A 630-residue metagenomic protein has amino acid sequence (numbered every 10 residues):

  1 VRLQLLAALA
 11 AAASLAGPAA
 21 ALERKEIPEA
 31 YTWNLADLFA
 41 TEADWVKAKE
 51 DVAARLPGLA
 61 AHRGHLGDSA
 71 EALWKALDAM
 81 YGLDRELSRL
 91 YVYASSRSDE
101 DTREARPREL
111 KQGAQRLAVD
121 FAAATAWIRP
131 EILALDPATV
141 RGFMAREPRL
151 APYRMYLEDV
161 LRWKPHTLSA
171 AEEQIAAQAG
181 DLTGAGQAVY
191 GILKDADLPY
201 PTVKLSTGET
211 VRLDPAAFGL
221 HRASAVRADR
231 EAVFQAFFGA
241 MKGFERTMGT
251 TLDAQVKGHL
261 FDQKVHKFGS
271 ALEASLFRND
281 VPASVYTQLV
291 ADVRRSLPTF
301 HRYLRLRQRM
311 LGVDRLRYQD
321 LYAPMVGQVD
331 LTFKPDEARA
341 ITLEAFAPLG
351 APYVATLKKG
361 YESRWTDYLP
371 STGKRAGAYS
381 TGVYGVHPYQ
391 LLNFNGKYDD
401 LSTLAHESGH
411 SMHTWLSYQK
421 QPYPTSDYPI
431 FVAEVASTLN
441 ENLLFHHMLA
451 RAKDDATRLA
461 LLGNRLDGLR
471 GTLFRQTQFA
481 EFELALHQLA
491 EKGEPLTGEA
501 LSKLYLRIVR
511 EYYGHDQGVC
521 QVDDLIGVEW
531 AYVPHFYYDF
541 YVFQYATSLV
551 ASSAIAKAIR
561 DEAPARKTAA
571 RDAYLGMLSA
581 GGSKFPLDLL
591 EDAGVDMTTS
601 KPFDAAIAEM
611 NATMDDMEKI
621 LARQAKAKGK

Functional and structural regions predicted by a protein language model:
V1-A7: Bacterial N-terminal signal peptides that target proteins for export
L9-P18: Hydrophobic h-region of N-terminal signal peptides that target proteins for export in Gram-negative bacteria
A19-Q328, V509, K619-G629: A well-structured
K25-I27, A36, A40, I132-L135 (+12 more regions): C-terminal, non-catalytic "cap/extension" segments appended to globular domains
L331, G385-A405: Short pre-active-site segment immediately N-terminal to the catalytic Zn-binding motif
L331-F333, T366-V386: Catalytic zinc-binding patch centered on the HExxH motif and its immediate surroundings that defines zinc-dependent
E344, P348-A355, T381, H410 (+2 more regions): Conserved helix-loop functional segments at active or binding sites
T414-T438: Post-HEXXH active-site segment of zinc metalloproteases
